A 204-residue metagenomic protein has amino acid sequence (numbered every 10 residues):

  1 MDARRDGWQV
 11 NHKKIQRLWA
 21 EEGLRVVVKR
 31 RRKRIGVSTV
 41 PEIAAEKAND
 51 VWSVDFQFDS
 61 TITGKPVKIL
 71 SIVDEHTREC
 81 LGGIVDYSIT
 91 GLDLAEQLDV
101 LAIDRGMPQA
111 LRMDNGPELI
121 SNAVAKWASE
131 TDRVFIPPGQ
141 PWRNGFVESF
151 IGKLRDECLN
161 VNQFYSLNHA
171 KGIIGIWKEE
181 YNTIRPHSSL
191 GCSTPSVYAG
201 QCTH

Functional and structural regions predicted by a protein language model:
M1-H204: Charged DNA-binding/catalytic regions of mobile-element recombinases
